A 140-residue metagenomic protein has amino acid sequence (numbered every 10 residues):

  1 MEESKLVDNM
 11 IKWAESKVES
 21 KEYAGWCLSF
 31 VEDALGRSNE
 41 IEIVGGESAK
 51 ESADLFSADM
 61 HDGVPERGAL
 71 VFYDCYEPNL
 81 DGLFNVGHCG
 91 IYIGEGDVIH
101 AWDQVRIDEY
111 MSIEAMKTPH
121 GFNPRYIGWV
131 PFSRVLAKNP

Functional and structural regions predicted by a protein language model:
M1-G46, A53-D54, E66, E77 (+1 more regions): N-terminal capping segments
E3, S16, D62-G63, M116-F122: Alpha-helical interaction segments
D8, K21, G25, E51 (+4 more regions): Alpha-helical structural elements
D8, Y92-E95, H100, P131 (+1 more regions): A general secondary-structure boundary signal
I41-M111, N123: ...with weaker cross-activation on analogous glycine-rich loops/strands in unrelated enzymes
A101-P140: Active-site or metal-binding loop neighborhoods of secreted/extracellular toxin and effector enzymes
